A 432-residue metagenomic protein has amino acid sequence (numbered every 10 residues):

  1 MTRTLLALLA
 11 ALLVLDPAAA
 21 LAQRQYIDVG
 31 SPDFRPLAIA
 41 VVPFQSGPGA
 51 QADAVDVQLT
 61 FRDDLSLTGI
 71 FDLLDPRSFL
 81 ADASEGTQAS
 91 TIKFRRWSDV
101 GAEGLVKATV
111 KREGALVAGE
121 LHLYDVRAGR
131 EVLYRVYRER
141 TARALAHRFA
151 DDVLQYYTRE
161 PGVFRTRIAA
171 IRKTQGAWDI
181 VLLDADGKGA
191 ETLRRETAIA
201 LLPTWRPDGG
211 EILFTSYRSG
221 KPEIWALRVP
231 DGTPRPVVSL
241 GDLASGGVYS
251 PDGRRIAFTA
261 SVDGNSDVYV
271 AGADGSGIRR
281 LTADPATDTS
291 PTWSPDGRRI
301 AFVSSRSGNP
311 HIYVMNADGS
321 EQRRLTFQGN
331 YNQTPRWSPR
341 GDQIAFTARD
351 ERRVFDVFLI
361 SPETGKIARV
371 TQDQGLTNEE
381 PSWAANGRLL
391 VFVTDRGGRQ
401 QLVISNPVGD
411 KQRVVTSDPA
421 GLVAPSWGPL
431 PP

Functional and structural regions predicted by a protein language model:
Q25, T87-D152: Amphipathic beta-strand/beta-sheet edge segments enriched in Tyr/Trp
D28-K93, V106-R112: Short beta-strand->alpha-helix linker/helix-N-cap micro-motif that forms a surface specificity/interaction loop
L116-A118, G176-V181, K221-W225, N265-Y269 (+3 more regions): Structural motif
G162-F164, P207-D208, P251-D252, P295-D296 (+3 more regions): Residue-level detector of Asp-centered blade-edge/turn motifs that repeat once per structural unit in beta-propeller
I168, I212-L213, G253-A257, G297-A301 (+2 more regions): Hydrophobic beta-strand positions that form the internal "hydrophobic ladder" of WD40/Gbeta-like beta-propeller blades
D184-L201, L227-S245, A271-T289, M315-Y331 (+2 more regions): Multi-bladed beta-propeller domains
